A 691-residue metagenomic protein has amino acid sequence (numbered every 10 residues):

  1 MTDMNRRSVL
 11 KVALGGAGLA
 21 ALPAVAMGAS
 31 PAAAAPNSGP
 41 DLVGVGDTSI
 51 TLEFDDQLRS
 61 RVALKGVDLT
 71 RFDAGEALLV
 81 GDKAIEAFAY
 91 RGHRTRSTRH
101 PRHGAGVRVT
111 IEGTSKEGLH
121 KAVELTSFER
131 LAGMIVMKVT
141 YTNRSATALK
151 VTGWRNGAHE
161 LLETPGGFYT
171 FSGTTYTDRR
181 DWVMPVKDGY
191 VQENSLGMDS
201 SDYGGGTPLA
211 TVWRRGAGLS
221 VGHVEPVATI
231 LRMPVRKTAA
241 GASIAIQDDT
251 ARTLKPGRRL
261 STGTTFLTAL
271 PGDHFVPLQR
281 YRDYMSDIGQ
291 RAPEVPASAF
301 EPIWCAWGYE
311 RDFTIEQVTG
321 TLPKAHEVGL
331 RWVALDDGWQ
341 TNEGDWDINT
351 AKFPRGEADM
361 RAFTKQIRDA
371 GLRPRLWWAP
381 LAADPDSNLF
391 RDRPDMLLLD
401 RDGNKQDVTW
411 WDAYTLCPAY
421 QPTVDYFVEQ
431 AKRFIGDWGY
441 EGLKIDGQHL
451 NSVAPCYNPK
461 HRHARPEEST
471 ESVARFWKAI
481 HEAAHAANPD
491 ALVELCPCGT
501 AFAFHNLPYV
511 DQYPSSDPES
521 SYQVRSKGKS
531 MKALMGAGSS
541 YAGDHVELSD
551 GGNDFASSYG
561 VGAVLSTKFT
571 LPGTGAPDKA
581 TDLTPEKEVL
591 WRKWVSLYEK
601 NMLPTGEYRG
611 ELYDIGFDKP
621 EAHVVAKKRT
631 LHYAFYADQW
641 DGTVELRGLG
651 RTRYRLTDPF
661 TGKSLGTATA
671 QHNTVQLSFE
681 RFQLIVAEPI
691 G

Functional and structural regions predicted by a protein language model:
T2, S8-G28: N-terminal export signals
A24-G44: C-terminal segment of N-terminal export signals and the immediately downstream linker at the start of the mature
G39-M233, P659-S664: Polysaccharide-binding surfaces and accessory modules of carbohydrate-active proteins
L42-G44, T114-K116, L196-P293: Beta-strand-rich recognition/accessory modules
R258, T262, W477-K663, T674-Q676 (+1 more regions): Active-site-proximal substrate-binding groove within the catalytic cores of carbohydrate-active enzymes
Y309-R391, D425-Y426, S472-K478: Aromatic- and glycine-enriched glycan-recognition loops and surfaces that form the carbohydrate-binding subsites
P380-R433, D437: Active-site-adjacent "subsite" loops/lids of carbohydrate-active enzymes
A668-G691: C-terminal beta-strand-rich structural cap/linker in extracellular carbohydrate-active enzymes
